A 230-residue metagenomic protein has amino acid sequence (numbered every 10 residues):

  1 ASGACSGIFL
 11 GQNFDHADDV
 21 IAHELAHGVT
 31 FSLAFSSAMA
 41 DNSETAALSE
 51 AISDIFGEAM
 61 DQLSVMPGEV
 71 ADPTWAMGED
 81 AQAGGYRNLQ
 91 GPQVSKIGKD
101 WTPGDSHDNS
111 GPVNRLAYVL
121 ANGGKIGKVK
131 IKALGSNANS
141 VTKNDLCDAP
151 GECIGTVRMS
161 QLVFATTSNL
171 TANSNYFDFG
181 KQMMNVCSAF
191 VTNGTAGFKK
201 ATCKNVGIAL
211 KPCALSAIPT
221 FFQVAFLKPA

Functional and structural regions predicted by a protein language model:
A1-S2, P73: Auxiliary, metal-adjacent structural segments of Zn-dependent hydrolase domains
C5-I21: Short pre-active-site segment immediately N-terminal to the catalytic Zn-binding motif
S6-F9, F31, S37-A38, D100 (+1 more regions): Acidic/polar low-complexity interaction segments
Q12, A17, Q93-L227: Extracellular low-complexity, Gly/Ser/Thr-rich intrinsically disordered linkers and protease-sensitive activation/hinge
D19-S32, E50-D54, E58: Active-site recognition of the HExxH zinc-binding catalytic motif
V29-L33, F56-S64, L120-K128, C187: A generic secondary-structure signal for well-formed alpha-helical elements
S37-A46, S64-M77, K128-A133, A172-N175 (+1 more regions): Surface-exposed patches in mature extracellular/periplasmic domains of secreted proteins
S43-S95, M183: Post-HExxH zinc-binding segment in Zn-dependent metallohydrolases
